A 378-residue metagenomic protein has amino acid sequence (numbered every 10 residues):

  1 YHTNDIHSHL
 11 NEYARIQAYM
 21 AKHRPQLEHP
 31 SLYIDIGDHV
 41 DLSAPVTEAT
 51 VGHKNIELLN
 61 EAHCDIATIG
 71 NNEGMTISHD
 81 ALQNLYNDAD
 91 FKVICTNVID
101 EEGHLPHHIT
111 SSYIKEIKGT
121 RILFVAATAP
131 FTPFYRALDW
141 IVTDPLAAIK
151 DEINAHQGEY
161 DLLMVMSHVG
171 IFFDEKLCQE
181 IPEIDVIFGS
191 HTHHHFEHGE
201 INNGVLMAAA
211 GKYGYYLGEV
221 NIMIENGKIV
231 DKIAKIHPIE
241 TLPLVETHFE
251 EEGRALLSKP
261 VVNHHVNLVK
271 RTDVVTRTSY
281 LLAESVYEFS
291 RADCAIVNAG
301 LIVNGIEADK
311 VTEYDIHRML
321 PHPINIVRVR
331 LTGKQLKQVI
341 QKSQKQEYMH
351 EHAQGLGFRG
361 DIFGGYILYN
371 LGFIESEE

Functional and structural regions predicted by a protein language model:
Y1-T241, S279-S285, A295: Acidic, metal/ion-coordinating pockets
H2-N4, V266-V269, I324-N325: Glycine- and acidic
H9-R15, I306-E378: Feature captures C-terminal
E28, C294-A295, E347-H352: Residue-level signal for secondary-structure boundary elements
P106-I117, L123, W140-T143, F172 (+2 more regions): Amphipathic, soluble alpha/beta structural segments
K150, A283-Y287, K337, Q341-Q344: Generic solvent-exposed, charged/amphipathic alpha-helical segments that serve as macromolecular interface scaffolds
F188-H191, S290, E347: Conserved NTP-handling cores and scaffolds of large molecular machines
I224-L320: A short C-terminal boundary segment appended to hydrolase-like catalytic domains
